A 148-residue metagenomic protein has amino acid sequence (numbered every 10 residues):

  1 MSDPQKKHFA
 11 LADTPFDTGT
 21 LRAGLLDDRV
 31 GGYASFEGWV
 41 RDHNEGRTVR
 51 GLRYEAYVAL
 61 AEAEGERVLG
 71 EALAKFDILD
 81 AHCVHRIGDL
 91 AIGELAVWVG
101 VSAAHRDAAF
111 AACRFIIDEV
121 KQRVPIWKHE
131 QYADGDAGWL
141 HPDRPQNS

Functional and structural regions predicted by a protein language model:
M1-L95, A104-R114, D118-S148: N-terminal, polar/charged subdomain of small-to-medium soluble alpha/beta proteins
G100-S102: Short hydrophobic/aromatic beta-strand micro-patches that form the beta-sheet surface supporting nucleotide- or nucleic
